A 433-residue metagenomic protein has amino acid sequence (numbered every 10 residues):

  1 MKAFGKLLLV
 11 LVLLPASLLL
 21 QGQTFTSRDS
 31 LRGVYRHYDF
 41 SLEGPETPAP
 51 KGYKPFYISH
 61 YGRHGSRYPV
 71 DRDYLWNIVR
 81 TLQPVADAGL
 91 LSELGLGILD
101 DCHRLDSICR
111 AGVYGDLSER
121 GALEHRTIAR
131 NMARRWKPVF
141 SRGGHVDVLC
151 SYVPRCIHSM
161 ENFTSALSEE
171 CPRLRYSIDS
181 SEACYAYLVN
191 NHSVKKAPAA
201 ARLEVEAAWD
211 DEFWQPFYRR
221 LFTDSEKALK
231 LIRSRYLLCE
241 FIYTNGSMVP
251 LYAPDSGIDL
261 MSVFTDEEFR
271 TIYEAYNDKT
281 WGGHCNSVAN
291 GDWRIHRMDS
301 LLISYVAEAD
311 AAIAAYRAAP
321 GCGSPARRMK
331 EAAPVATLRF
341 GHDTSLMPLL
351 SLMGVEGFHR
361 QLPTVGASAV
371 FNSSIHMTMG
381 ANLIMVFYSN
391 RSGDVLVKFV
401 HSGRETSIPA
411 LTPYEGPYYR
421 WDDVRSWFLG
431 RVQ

Functional and structural regions predicted by a protein language model:
M1-T24: Bacterial Sec-dependent N-terminal signal peptides
Q23-H145, S151-T337, G341-Q433: Signature for phosphate-centric chemistry
